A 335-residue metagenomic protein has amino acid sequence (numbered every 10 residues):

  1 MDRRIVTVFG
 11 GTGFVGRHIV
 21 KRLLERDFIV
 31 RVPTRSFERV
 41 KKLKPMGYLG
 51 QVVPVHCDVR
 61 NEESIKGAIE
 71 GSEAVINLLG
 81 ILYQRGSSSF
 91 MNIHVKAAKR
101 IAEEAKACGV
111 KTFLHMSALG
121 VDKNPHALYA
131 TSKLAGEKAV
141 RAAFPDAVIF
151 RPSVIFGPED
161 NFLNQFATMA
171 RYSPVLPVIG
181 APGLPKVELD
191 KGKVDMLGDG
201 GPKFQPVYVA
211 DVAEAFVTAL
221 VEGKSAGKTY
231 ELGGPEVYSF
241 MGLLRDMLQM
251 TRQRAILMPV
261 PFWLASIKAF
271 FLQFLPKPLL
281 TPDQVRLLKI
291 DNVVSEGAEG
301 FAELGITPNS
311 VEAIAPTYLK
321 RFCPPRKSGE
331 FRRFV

Functional and structural regions predicted by a protein language model:
D2, A213-T281, V294-V335: Mid/C-terminal beta-alpha module of Rossmann-like enzyme folds, strongest in SDR-family dehydrogenases/epimerases
D2-I29: N-terminal Rossmann NAD(P)H-binding glycine-rich loop of SDR-like oxidoreductase domains
F9, P33, L78-L79, F113-L119 (+1 more regions): SDR active-site strand-loop-helix element
G16-R17, V95, L134: Residues forming the Rossmann-fold NAD(P)(H) cofactor-binding site
F28-E38: Conserved glycine-rich Rossmann-like NAD(P)H-binding loop of the short-chain dehydrogenase/reductase
F37-A107, L119-P125, L220: NAD(P)H-binding glycine-rich loop region in Rossmannoid oxidoreductase-like domains and their noncatalytic homologs
N124-Q253: Oxidoreductase cofactor-interface core, primarily capturing Rossmann-like NAD(P)-dependent enzymes
